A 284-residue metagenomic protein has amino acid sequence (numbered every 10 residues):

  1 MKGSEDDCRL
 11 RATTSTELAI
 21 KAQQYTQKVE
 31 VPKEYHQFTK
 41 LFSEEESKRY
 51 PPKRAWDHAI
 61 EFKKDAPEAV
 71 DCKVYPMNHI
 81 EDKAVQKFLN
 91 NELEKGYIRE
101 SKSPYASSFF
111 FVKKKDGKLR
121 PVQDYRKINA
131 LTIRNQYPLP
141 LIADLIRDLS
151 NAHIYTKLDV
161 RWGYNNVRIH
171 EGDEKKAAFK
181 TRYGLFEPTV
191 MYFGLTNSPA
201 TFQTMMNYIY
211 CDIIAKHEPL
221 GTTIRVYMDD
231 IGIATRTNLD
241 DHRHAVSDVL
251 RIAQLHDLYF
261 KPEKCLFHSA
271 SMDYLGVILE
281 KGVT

Functional and structural regions predicted by a protein language model:
T14-Y137, G221, R225-D230, A234-R236 (+1 more regions): Reverse-transcribing Pol proteins
E34, E81-V85, P138, I142 (+5 more regions): Hydrophobic (often cysteine-bearing) scaffold residues that line and stabilize catalytic clefts of nucleotide/cofactor
K40-V70, V112-R120, Y137, L149 (+4 more regions): Reverse-transcriptase-like RNA-dependent polymerase core
C72-N78, P188-T196: Short histidine-centered catalytic/ligand-binding loop motif
L89, F110, A143-I146, N207-Y210 (+6 more regions): Short, well-ordered alpha-helical packing segments
K95, R99, G117, D212-H217 (+1 more regions): Secondary-structure transition/capping motifs at alpha-helix termini and the adjoining loop/turn into the next element
E100-K102, H153, K157-R161: Conserved pre-catalytic core of RNA-dependent polymerases
K157, T235-T284: Polymerase palm active-site segment centered on the conserved acidic dipeptide of motif C
